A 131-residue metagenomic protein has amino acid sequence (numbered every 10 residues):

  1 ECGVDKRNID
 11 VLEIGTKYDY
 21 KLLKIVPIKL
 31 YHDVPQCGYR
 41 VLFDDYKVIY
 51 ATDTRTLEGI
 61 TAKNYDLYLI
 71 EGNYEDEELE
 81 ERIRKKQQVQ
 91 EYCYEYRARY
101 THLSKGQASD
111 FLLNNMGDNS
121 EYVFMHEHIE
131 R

Functional and structural regions predicted by a protein language model:
E1-K17: Active-site HxH/HxHxD metal-binding segment of metal-dependent hydrolases
C2, L42, N114-N115: Alpha-helix C-cap/termination motif
D5, K21, D118: Residue-level signal for beta-strand positions within conserved beta-sheet cores that form or flank
R7, K29, R40, R55 (+3 more regions): Arginine residue identity/basic-tract feature
D10, I49, E121-V123: A structural signal for isolated positions on well-ordered beta-strands in alpha/beta enzyme cores
L12-L67, E77: Core dinuclear metal-dependent hydrolase active-site scaffold
T61-R131: Cap/insert and terminal regions of metallo-dependent hydrolase folds
